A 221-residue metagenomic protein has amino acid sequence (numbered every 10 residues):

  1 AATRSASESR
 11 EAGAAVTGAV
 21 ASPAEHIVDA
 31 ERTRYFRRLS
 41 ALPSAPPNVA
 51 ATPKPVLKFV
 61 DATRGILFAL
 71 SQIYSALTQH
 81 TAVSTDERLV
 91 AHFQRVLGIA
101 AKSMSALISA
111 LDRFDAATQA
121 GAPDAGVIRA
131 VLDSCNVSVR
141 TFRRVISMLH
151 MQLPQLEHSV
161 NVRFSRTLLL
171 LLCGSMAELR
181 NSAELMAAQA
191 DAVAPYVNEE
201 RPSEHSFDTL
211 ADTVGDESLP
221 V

Functional and structural regions predicted by a protein language model:
A1-R95, I99-K102, A122-V221: Long, low-complexity intrinsically disordered regions
L97, S103-A120: Signature of small four-pass
